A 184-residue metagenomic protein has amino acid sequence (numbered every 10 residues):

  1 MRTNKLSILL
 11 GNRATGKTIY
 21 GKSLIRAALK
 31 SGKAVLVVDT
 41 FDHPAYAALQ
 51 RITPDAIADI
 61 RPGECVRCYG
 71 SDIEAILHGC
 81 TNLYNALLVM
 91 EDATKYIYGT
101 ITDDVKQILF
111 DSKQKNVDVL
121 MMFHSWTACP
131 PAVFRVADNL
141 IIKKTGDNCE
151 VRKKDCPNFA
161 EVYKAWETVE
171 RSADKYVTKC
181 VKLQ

Functional and structural regions predicted by a protein language model:
M1-N4: Phosphate-binding P-loop
S7, A34-L36, E64-R67, L87: Structural motif
S7-R26, F41, G70-E161: Conserved P-loop NTPase motor cores
A14-I60: Walker A/P-loop NTP-binding active-site region of P-loop NTPases, recognizing the glycine-rich GxxxxGKT/S
I25-L29, A132-V133, T168-A173: A general structural signal for short secondary-structure junctions and capping/turn motifs
A47-T81: A short, well-structured beta->alpha microelement
T53, R67, I141-I142, K182: Structural signal for conserved beta-strand scaffold positions within catalytic alpha/beta enzyme cores
N148-Q184: Phosphate-binding and hydrolysis-coupling loops of NTP-dependent motor/remodeling domains
